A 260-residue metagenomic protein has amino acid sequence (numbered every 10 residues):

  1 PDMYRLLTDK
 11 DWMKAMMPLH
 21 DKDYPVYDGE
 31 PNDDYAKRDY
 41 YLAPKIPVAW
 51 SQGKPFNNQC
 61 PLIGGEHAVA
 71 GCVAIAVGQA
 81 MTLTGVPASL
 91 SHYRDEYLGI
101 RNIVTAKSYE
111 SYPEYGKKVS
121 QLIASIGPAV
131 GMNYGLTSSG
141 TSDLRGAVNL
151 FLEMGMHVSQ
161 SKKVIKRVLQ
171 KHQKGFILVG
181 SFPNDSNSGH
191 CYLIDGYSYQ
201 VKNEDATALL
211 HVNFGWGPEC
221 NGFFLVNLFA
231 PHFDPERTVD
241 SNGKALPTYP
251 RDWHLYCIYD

Functional and structural regions predicted by a protein language model:
P1-G135: Active-site-adjacent structural segments surrounding the nucleophilic cysteine of cysteine proteases and isopeptidases
P1-Y35, A43, D185-S186, S198-D260: Cys-His-centered catalytic/binding microenvironment captured across papain-like cysteine peptidases and homologous
G65, A70-A74, G140-L144, K171 (+2 more regions): Active-site-proximal structural scaffolding
H67, Q79, P128-S138, D143 (+4 more regions): Solvent-exposed loop/turn segments at secondary-structure junctions within structured extracellular/periplasmic domains
A74-V77, G116-I123, L144-A147, K162-I165 (+1 more regions): Alpha-helix initiation and N-capping motif
G78-L83, L144-H157: Glycine-rich, acidic and aromatic/proline-enriched surface loops and short helix-turn segments that act as binding
S89-S111, G189-G196, K202-F214, E219: The catalytic-center signature of Zn2+-dependent metalloproteases
L152-N213: Active-site-adjacent substructure of cysteine-protease-like catalytic cores
